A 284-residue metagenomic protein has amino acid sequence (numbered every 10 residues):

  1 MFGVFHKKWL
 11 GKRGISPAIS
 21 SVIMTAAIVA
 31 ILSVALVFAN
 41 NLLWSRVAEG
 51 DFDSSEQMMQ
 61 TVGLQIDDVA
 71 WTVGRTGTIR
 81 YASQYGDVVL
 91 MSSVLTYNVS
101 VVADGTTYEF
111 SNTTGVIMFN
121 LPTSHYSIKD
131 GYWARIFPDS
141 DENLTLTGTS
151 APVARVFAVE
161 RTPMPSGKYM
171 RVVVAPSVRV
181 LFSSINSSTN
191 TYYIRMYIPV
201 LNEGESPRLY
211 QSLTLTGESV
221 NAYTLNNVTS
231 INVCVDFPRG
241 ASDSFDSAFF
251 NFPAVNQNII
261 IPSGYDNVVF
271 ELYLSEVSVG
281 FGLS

Functional and structural regions predicted by a protein language model:
M1-R13: N-terminal leader/signal peptides at the extreme start of proteins
G11-N40, G63: N-terminal single-pass transmembrane signal-anchor helix
S21, L36-P163: Beta-strand/loop motifs with alternating small/hydrophobic and polar/acidic residues, enriched in the first structured
T25-V29, L43-V47, L64-I66, S188-P199: Generic detector of short, locally flexible boundary/turn motifs and exposed helical patches
M91-L95, L225-T229, Y273: Solvent-exposed loop and beta-edge segments used for protein-protein assembly and interaction
D104-V269, G282-S284: Intrinsically disordered, low-complexity regions enriched in Pro/Ser/Thr/Gly and acidic residues
V269-S278: A cross-kingdom marker for long, charged
